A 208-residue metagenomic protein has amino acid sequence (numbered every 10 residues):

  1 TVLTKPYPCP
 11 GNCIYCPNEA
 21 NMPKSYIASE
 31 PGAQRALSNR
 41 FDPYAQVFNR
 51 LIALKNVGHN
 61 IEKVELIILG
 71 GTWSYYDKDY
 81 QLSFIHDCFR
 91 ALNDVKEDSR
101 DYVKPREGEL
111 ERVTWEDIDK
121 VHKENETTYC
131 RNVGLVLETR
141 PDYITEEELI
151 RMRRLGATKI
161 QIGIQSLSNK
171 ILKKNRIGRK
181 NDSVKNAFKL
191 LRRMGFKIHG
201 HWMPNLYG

Functional and structural regions predicted by a protein language model:
T1-K5, A53-N56: Asp/Glu-centered strand-loop micro-motifs enriched in Gly/Pro and often flanked by an aromatic residue
V2-F41: Canonical Radical SAM [4Fe-4S] cluster-binding loop centered on the CxxxCxxC motif and its immediate flanking residues
L3, I14-Y15, E65-I67, V136: Short, conserved beta-strand segments within well-ordered enzyme catalytic domains that often line or immediately flank
P10, N60-I61, Y129, R154: Alpha-helix termination/capping residues and helix-transition junctions
N12-P17, N21, E62, G156-I162: Short coil-to-beta-strand
E19, L54-I67: Replace the tail clause
A28-Q46, L66-G208: Conserved non-cysteine loop/helix-boundary elements of the Radical SAM core domain that shape
P43-N56: Alpha-helical scaffold segments that flank or form the walls of functional sites
